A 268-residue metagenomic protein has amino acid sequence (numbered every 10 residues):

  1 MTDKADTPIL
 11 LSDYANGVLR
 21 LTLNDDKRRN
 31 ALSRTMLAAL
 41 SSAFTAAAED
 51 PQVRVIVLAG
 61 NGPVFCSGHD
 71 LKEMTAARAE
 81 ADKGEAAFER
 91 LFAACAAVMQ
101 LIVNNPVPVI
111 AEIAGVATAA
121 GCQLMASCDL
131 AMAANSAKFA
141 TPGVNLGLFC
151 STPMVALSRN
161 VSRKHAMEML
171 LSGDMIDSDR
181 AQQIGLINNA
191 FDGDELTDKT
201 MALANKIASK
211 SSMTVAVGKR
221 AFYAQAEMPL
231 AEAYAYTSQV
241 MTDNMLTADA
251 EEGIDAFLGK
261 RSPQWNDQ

Functional and structural regions predicted by a protein language model:
M1-N16, G173-D179, D198-K199, N205-Q268: C-terminal alpha-helix plus adjacent terminal tail
M1-N61, Q100: Conserved CoA-thioester-binding segment of acyl-CoA-metabolizing enzymes
L21, D25, L40, L58 (+6 more regions): Terminal peptide-recognition signature
M36-A39, L91-A94, L196, T237: Hydrophobic alpha-helical membrane-association signature
G60-V98, A117, P229: Glycine- (often His-adjacent) and acidic-residue-rich active-site loop that binds/positions the CoA thioester
Q100-M213, T247, E252-D255, R261: Crotonase-fold acyl-CoA enzyme core
